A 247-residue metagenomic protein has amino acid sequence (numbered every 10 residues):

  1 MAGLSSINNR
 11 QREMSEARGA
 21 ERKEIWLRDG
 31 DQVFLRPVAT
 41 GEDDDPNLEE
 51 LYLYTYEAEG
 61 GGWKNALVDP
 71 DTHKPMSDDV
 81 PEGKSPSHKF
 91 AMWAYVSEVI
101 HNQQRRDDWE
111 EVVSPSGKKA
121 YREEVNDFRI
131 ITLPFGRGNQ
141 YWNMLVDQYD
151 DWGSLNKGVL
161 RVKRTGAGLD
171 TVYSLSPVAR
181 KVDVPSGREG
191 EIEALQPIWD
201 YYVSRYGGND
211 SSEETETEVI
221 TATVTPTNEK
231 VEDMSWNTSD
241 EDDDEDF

Functional and structural regions predicted by a protein language model:
M1-D151, G207-T215, T221, E241-F247: OB-fold ssDNA-binding interfaces and closely related basic DNA-contact patches used across DNA replication/repair
K119-V231, E245-D246: Compact mixed alphabeta submodule
E232-E241: Short linear regulatory motifs embedded in intrinsically disordered, acidic Ser/Thr-rich regions of nuclear proteins
